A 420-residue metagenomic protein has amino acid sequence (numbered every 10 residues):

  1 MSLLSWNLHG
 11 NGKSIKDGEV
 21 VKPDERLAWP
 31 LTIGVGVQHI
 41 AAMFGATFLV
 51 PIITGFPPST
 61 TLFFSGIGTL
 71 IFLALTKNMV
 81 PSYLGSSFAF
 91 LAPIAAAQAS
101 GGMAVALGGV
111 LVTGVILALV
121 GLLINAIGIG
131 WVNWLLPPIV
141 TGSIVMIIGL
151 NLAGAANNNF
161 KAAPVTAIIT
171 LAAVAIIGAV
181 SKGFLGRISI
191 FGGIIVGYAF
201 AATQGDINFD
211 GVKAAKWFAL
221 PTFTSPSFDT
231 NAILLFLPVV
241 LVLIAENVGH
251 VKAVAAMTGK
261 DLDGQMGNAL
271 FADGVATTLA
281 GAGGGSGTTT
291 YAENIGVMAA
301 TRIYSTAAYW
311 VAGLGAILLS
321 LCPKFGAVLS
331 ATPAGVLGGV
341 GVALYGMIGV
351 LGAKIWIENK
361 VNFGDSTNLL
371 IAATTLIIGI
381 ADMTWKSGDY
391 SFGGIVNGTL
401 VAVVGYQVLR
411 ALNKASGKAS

Functional and structural regions predicted by a protein language model:
M1-G34, F209-T222, A253-G259, A269 (+1 more regions): Intrinsically disordered, low-complexity non-transmembrane regions of multi-pass membrane transporters
M1-S82, A89-S100: N-terminal signal-anchor module of multipass membrane proteins
N11-K16, F44-T47, A173-I177, I188 (+3 more regions): Juxtamembrane interface elements at the cytosolic ends of transmembrane helices in multi-pass membrane proteins
K16-P30, V50-L73, P238-T306, A419: Membrane-embedded helical hairpins/re-entrant loop segments and their flanking transmembrane helices within multi-pass
P30-M43, T166-T170, I188-S189, T203 (+2 more regions): Hydrophobic, membrane-embedded alpha-helices of multi-pass small-molecule transporters
F56-L62, N78-F90, W131-T141, G186-G192 (+6 more regions): Short, non-helical or kinked segments that cap or interrupt transmembrane helices
I94-G101, G178, N294-Y309, G315-S320: Interfacial segments of multi-pass membrane proteins
A99-N208, L318-A419: Membrane-embedded alpha-helical modules
